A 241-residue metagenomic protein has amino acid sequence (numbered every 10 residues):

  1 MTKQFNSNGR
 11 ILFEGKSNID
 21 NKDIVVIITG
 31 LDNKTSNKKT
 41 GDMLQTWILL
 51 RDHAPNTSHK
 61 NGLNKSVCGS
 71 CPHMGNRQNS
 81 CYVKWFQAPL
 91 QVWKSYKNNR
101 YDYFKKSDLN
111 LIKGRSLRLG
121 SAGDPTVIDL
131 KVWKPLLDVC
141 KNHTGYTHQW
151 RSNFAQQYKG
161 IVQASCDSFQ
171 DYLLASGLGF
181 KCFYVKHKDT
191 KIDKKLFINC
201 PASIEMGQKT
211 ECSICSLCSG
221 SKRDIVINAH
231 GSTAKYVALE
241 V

Functional and structural regions predicted by a protein language model:
M1-V241: Class I S-adenosyl-L-methionine
